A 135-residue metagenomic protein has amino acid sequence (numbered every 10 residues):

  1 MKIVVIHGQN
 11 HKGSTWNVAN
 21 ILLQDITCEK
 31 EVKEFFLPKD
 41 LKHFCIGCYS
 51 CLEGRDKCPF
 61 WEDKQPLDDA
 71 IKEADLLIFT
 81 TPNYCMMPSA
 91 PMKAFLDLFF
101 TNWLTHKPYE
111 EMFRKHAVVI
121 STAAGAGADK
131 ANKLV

Functional and structural regions predicted by a protein language model:
M1-P108: N-terminal beta1-alpha1-beta2 submodule of the flavodoxin-like/Rossmannoid cofactor-binding fold
P108-V135: Short, glycine-/small-residue-rich phosphate/pyrophosphate-handling segment
